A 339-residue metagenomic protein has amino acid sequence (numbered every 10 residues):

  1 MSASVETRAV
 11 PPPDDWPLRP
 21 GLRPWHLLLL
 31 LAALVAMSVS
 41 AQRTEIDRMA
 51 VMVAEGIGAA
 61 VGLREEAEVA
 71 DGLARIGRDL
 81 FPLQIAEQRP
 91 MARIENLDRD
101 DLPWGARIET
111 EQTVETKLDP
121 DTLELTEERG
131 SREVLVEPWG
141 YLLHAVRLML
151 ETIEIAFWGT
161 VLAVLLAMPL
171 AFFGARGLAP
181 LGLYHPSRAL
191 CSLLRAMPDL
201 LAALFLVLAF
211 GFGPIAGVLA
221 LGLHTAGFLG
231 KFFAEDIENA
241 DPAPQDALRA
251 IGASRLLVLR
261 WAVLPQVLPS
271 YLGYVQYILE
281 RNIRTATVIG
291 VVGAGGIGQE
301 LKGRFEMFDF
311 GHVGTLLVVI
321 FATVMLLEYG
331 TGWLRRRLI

Functional and structural regions predicted by a protein language model:
M1-V161, G177: N-terminal, non-cleaved signal-anchor transmembrane helix
P138, L142, V146, L150 (+7 more regions): Alpha-helical membrane-protein architecture signal
P138-W139, R188-G222: Generic hydrophobic transmembrane alpha-helix motif, especially the helices
R147-I155, L170-A203: Cytoplasmic-entry segments and transmembrane alpha-helices of multi-pass inner-membrane transporters
F157, L166-L170, L201, A216 (+4 more regions): Membrane-embedded alpha-helices of multi-pass transport/permease systems
A240-L257, W261-V267, A294: Short helix-to-coil transition segments within interhelical loops that connect adjacent transmembrane helices
R255-G290, G311-V319, L327: Transmembrane alpha-helices
I297-R335: Hydrophobic alpha-helical transmembrane segments of polytopic membrane proteins
